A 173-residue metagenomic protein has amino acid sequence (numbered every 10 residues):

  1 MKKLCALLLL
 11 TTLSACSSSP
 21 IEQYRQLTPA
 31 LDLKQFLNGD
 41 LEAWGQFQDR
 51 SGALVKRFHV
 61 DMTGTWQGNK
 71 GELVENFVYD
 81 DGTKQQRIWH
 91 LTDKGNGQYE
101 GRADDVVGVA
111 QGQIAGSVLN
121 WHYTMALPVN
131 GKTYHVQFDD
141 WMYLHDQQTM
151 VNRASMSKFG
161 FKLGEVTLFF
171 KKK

Functional and structural regions predicted by a protein language model:
K2-L7: Sec-dependent signal peptide recognition, specifically the positively charged N-region followed immediately by
T12-A15: C-terminal motif of bacterial Sec signal peptides marking the signal peptidase cleavage site
S17-S19: Bacterial signal peptide processing site
E22, V60, W66, D140 (+1 more regions): Sequence-level preference for short, compositionally simple segments enriched in small aliphatic or small polar residues
Y24-D40: N-terminal helix-cap/turn-to-beta initiation motif at the start of protein domains
L37-Q46, N152: A short, Trp-centered hydrophobic/proline-enriched beta-strand micro-motif
W44, Q48-V129: Central antiparallel beta-sheet cores of small beta-barrel/beta-sandwich binding domains
D139-K173: Glycine-rich, aromatic-bearing surface loops/beta-hairpins
